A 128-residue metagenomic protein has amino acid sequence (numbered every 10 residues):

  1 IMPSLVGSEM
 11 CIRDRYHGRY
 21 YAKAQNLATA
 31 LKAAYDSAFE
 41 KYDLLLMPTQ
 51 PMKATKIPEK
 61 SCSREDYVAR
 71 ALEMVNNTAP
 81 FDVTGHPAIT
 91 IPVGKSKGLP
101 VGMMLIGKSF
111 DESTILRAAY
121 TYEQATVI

Functional and structural regions predicted by a protein language model:
I1-G7, C11-I12: Single conserved hydrophobic/aromatic residue that forms the stacking wall/gate of nucleotide- or nucleobase-binding
S8-E9, P48-P51: Short, well-ordered beta-to-alpha junction loops that form the rim of enzyme active sites and present histidine/acidic
R19-K23, L27, A54-V75: Short, surface-exposed loop/helix-turn segments at secondary-structure junctions that function as lids/hinges flanking
L27-K41: Conserved PLP-dependent catalytic core of the aminotransferase class-I/II
T84-P100: Glycine-rich phosphate/pyrophosphate-binding loops and their adjacent beta-strand/loop elements at enzyme active sites
L99-K108, I115-L116: Short, well-ordered beta-strand elements
I115-I128: Short, gly/Ser/Thr-rich active-site loops of penicillin-recognizing serine hydrolases
